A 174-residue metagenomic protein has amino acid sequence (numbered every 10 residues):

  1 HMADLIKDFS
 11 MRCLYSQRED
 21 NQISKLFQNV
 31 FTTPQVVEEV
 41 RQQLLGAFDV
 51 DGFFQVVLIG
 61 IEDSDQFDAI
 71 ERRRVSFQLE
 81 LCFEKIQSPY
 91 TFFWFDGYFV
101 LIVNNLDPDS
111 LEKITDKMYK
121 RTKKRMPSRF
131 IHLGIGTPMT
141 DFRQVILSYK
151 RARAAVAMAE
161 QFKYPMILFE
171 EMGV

Functional and structural regions predicted by a protein language model:
M2-C13: Signal-transmission/dimerization alpha-helices at domain junctions
D8, D20, S24-V174: Hydrophobic helix-rich structural segments at or within alpha/beta enzyme and signaling domains
C13-N21: A conserved signal-transducing helical linker
